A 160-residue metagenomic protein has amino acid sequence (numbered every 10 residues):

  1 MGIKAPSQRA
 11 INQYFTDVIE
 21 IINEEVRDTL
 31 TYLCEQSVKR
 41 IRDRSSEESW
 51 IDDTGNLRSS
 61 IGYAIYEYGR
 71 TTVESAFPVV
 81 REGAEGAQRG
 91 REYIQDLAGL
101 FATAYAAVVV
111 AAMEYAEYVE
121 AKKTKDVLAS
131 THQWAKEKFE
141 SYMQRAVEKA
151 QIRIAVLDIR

Functional and structural regions predicted by a protein language model:
M1, S45-S46, G99-L100, V156-I159: Intrinsic low-complexity, intrinsically disordered segments enriched in polar/basic residues
M1-Y14, R160: Short, intrinsically disordered N-terminal pre-domain segments
Q13, D17-V119: Short, low-complexity, charged/polar segments at coil/turn and helix-coil boundaries
K125-R160: Protruding loop/beta-arch "assembly-hinge" segments enriched in small, turn-prone residues
